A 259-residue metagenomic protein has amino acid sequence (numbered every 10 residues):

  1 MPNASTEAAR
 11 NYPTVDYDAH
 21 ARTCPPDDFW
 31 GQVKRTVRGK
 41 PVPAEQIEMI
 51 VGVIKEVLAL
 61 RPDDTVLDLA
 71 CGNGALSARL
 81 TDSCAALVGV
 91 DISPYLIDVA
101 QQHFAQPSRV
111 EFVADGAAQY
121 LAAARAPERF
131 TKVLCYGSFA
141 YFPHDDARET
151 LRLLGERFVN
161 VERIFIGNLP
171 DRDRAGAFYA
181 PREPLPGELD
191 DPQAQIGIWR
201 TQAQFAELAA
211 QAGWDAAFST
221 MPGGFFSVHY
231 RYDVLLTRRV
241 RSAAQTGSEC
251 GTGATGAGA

Functional and structural regions predicted by a protein language model:
M1-L58, P62, N73-A124, E162-A259: Class I (Rossmann-like) S-adenosyl-L-methionine-dependent methyltransferase catalytic domain, capturing the SAM-binding
L69: Conserved beta-strand/loop positions that form the S-adenosyl-L-methionine
L80, L154-G155: Class I S-adenosylmethionine-dependent transferase superfamily signal
L134: A conserved beta-strand element that flanks and buttresses the S-adenosyl-L-methionine
G137-S138: Short catalytic micro-motifs in class I SAM-dependent methyltransferases
Y141-F142, D173: Short glycine-rich, flexible loops that bind phosphorylated cofactors or substrates
F142-L153: A short, conserved alpha-helix within the catalytic core of class I
